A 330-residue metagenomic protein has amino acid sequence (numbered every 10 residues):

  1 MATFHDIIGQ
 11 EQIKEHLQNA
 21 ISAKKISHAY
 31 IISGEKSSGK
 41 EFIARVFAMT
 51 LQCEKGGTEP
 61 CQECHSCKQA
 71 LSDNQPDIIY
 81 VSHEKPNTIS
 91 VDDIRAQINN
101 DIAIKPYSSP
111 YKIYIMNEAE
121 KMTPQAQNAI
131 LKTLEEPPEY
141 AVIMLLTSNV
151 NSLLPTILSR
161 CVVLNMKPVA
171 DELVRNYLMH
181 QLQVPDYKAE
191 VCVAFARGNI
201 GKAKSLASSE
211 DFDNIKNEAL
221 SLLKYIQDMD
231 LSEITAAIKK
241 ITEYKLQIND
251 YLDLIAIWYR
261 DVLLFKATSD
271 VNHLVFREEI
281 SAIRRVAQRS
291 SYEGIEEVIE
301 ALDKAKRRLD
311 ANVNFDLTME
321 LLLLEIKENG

Functional and structural regions predicted by a protein language model:
M1-M49, Q69, E139-Y140, N149-L254 (+1 more regions): Charged, glycine-rich active-site and insertion segments that engage polyanionic ligands
A2-Q125: Clamp-loader machinery-focused feature within the broader ASCE/P-loop NTPase space
E63-S66, D77, D101, E118 (+6 more regions): Residue-level recognition of specific faces of alpha-helices
Y80, L145, V163-N165: Structural signal for conserved beta-strand scaffold positions within catalytic alpha/beta enzyme cores
E118-A119, L145-V150: A short beta-strand-to-loop transition that corresponds to the Sensor-1 phosphate-sensing loop of AAA+ P-loop ATPases
N128-L145: Conserved catalytic/switch belt of AAA+ P-loop NTPases
